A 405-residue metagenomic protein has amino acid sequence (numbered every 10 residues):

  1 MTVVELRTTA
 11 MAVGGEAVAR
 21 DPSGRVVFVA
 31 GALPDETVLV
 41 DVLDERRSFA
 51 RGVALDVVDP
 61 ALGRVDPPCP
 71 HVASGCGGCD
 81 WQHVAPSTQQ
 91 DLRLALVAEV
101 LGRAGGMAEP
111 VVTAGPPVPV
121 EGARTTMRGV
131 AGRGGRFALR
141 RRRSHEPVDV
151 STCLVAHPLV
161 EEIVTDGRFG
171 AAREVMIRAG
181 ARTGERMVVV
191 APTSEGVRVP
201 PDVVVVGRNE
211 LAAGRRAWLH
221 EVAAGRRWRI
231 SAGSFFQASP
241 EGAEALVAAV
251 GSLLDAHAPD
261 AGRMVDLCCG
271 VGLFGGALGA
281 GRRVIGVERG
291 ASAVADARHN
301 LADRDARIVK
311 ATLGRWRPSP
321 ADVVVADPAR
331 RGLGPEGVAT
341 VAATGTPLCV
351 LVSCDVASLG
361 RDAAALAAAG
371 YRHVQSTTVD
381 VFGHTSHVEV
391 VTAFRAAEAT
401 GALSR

Functional and structural regions predicted by a protein language model:
M1-G337, L403-R405: Accessory RNA-recognition modules of RNA-modification enzymes
R124-T126, H387-T392: Short hydrophobic/aromatic beta-strand or adjacent loop that forms the aromatic wall/cage of a ligand/substrate-binding
V309-V390, G401: S-adenosylmethionine
F394-A399: Short beta-strand-to-coil "C-cap" segments at the C-terminal boundary of structured domains/repeats, marking
